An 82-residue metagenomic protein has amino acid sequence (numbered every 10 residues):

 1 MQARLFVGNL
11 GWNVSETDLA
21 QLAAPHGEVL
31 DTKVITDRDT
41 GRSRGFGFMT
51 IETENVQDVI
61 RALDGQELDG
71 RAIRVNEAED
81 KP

Functional and structural regions predicted by a protein language model:
M1-F46, T50-P82: Intrinsically disordered, low-complexity RNA-binding regions enriched in Gly/Arg/Ser/Tyr
